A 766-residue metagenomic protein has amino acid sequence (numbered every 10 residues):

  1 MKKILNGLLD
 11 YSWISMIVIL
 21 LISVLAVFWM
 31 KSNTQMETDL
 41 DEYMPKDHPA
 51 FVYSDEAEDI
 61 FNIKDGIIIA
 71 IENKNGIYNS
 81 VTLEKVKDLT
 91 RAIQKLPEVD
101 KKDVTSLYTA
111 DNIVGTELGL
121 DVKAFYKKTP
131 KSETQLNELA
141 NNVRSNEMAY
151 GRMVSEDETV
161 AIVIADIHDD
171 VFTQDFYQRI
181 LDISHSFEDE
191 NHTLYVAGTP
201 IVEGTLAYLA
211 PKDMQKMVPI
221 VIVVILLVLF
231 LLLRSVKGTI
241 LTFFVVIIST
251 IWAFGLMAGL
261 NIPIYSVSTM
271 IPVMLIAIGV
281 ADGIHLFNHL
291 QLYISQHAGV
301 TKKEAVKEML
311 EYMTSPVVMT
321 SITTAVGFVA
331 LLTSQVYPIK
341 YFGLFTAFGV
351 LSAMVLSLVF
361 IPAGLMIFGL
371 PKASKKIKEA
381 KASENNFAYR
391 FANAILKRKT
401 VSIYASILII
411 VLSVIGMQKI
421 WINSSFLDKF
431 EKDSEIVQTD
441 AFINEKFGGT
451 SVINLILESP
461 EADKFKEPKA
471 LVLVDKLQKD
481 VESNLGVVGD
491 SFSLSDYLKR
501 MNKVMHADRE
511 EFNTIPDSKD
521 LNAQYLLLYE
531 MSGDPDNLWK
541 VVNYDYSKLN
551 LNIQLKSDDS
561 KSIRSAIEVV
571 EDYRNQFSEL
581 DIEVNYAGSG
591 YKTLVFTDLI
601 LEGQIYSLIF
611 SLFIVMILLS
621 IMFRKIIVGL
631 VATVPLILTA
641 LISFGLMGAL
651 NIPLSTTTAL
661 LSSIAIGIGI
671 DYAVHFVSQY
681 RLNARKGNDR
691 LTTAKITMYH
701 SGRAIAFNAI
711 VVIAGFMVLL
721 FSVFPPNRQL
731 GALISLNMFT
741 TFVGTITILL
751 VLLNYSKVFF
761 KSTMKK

Functional and structural regions predicted by a protein language model:
M1-I222: Membrane-proximal extracytoplasmic
M1-M36, A363, P371, I377-F426 (+3 more regions): Signature of alpha-helical transmembrane segments and their immediate interfacial
N6, P211-I262, T333-Y337, Y606-S655 (+1 more regions): Interfacial segments of transmembrane alpha-helices in multi-pass membrane proteins
D59, T129-S235, V472-D475, L527-L612: Extracytoplasmic
V228, V318-I361, M366, M616-L619 (+2 more regions): Hydrophobic, glycine/alanine-rich multi-pass transmembrane helices and their short helix-loop junctions in large
M274-S295, V317, T323-T324, V359-F360 (+4 more regions): Short helical (or helix-break) motifs at transmembrane helix termini and adjacent helical loops in multi-pass membrane
Y293-I322, A684-F707: Helix-loop junctions and hydrophobic alpha-helical segments within the transmembrane domains of large membrane
A394, R398-K519: Juxtamembrane segments of multi-pass membrane proteins
